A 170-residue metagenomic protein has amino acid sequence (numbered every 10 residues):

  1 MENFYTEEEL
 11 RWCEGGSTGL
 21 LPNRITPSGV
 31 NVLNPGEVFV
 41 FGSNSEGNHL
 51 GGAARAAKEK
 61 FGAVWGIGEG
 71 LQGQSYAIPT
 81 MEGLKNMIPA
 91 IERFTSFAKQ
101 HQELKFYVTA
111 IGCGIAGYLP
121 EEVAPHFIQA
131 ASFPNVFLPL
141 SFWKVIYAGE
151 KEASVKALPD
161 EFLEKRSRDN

Functional and structural regions predicted by a protein language model:
M1-N170: Macrodomain-like recognition of ADP-ribose-binding/processing modules
